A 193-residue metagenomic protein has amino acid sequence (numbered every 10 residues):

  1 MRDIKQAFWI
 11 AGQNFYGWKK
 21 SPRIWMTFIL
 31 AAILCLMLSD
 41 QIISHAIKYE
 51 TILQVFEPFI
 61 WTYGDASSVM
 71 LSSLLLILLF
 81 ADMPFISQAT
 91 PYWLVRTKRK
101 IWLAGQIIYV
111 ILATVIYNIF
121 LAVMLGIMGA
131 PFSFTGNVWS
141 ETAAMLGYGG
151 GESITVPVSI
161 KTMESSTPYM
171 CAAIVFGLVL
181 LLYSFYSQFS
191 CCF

Functional and structural regions predicted by a protein language model:
M1-F28: Aromatic- and glycine-rich beta-strand/loop motifs that create alpha-glucan
I4, F8-G12, K100, A104 (+1 more regions): Alpha-helical membrane-protein architecture signal
Y16-K19, K100-I101, S190-F193: Membrane-interface helix-boundary motifs at transmembrane edges
I24, I29-L30, I60-Y63: Start-of-domain marker
C35-F80, I107-C191: Secretory targeting signals
F80-A113: Helix-loop-helix units of permease transmembrane domains in multi-pass membrane transporters, especially ABC
Q88-T90, F189-C192: Short, hydrophobic/aromatic alpha-helical segments in well-folded domains
